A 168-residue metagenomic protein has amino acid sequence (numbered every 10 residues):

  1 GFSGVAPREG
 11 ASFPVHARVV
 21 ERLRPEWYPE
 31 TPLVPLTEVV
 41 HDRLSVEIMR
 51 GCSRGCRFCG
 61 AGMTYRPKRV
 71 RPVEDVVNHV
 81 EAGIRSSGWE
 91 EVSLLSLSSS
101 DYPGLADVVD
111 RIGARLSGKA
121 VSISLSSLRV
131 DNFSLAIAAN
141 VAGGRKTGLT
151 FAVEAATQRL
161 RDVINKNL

Functional and structural regions predicted by a protein language model:
G1-S45: N-terminal [4Fe-4S]-dependent radical SAM core
G1-V19, K68-P72, S99, P103-D110: Terminal amphipathic helices with adjacent charged low-complexity linkers/tails
G10-A17, G55-F58, P103, S134 (+1 more regions): Short helix/loop capping segments that flank catalytic or ligand/cofactor-binding pockets
V19, E30, R50-C52, S98 (+2 more regions): A broadly conserved detector of short glycine/acidic/proline-rich loop/turn motifs that flank catalytic sites and bind
E26, C52, C56, V76 (+2 more regions): Conserved hydrophobic/aromatic pocket- or pore-lining residues that grip, position, or stack substrates in active sites
P29, K68, P72-E74, H79-E81 (+3 more regions): Primarily the internal scaffold of c-type cytochrome electron-transfer domains, especially repeated/multiheme c-type
E38-E74: Canonical Radical SAM [4Fe-4S] cluster-binding loop centered on the CxxxCxxC motif and its immediate flanking residues
A82-L168: Conserved SAM/AdoMet-binding glycine-rich loop
